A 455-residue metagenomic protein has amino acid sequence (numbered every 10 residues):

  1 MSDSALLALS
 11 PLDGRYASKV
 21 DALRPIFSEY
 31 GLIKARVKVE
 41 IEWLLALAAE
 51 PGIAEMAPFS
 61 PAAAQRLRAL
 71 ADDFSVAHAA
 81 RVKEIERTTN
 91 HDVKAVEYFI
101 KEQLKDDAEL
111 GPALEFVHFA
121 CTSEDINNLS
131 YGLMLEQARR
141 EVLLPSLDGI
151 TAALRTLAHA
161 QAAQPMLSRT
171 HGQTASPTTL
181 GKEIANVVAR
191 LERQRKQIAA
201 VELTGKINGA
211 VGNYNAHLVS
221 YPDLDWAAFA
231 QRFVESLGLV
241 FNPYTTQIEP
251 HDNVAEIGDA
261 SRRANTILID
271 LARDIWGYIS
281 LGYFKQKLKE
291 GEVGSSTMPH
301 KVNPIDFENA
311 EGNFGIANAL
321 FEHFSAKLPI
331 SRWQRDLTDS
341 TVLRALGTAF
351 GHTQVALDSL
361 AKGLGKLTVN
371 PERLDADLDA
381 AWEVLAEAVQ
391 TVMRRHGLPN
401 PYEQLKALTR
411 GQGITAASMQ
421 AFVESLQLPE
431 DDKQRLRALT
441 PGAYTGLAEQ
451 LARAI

Functional and structural regions predicted by a protein language model:
S2-H217, Y221-R232, F241, G294 (+5 more regions): A helix-coil-helix interface module used to build multimeric assemblies and to scaffold catalytic/cofactor sites
S2-K34, A62, I85-T89, G282-F284 (+1 more regions): Glycine-rich cofactor/substrate-binding loops
E40-A46, Q103, I150, L154-L157 (+12 more regions): Amphipathic alpha-helices that form helix-helix packing interfaces
S123, L218-P222, A230, S236 (+3 more regions): A structural signal for small-residue-enriched, beta-sheet-centric alpha/beta enzyme cores and oligomeric scaffold folds
E136, L143, I184, P250 (+4 more regions): Amphipathic alpha-helical coiled-coil segments and their boundaries
A160-Q164, Q197-A200, T204, E235 (+7 more regions): Conserved helix-loop functional segments at active or binding sites
K182, A255-R263, A388-R395: Short, well-ordered beta-strand elements within core beta-sheets of diverse protein domains
Y221-N318: Acidic, glycine-rich loop-and-beta core segments that form the ion-binding/anion-interacting portion of active sites
